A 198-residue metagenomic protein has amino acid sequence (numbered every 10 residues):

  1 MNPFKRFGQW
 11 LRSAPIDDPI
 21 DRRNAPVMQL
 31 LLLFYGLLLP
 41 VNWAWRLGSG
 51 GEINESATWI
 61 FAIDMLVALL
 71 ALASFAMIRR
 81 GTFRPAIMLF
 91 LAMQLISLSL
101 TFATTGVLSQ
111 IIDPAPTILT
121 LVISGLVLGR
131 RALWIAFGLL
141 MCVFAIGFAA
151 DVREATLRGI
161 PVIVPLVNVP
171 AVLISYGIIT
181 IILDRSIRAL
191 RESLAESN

Functional and structural regions predicted by a protein language model:
M1, I20-N24, L133-C142: Alpha-helical transmembrane segments of integral membrane proteins, especially early/N-terminal helices
M1-R22, A115, V152-R158: Non-catalytic regulatory/interaction regions at protein termini and inter-domain linkers
I16-P26, E55, I78-G81, G159-V162: Juxtamembrane loop-transmembrane helix junctions in multi-pass integral membrane proteins, especially the extracellular
R22-G36, T58-W59, L128-W134, V164-I174: Alpha-helical transmembrane segments and their helix-membrane boundary motifs
Q29-S109, P114-I123, L140-A145: Hydrophobic transmembrane alpha-helices and their membrane-interface boundaries in multi-pass, membrane-anchored
S49-I53, R153-V162: Membrane-interface helix termini and inter-helical loops of multi-pass transporters
I118-A136: Canonical bilayer-spanning transmembrane alpha-helix
L173-N198: Juxtamembrane or sensor-core-proximal signal-transducing alpha helices that couple sensory domains to cytosolic
